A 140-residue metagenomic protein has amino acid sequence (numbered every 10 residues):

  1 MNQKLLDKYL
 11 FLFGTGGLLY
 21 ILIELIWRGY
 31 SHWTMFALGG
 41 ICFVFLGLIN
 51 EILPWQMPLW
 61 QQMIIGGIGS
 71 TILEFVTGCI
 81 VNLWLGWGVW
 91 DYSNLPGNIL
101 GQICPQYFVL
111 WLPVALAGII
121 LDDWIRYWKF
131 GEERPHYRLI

Functional and structural regions predicted by a protein language model:
M1-I140: Aromatic-rich, lipid-facing transmembrane alpha helices and their immediate juxtamembrane interface loops in integral
